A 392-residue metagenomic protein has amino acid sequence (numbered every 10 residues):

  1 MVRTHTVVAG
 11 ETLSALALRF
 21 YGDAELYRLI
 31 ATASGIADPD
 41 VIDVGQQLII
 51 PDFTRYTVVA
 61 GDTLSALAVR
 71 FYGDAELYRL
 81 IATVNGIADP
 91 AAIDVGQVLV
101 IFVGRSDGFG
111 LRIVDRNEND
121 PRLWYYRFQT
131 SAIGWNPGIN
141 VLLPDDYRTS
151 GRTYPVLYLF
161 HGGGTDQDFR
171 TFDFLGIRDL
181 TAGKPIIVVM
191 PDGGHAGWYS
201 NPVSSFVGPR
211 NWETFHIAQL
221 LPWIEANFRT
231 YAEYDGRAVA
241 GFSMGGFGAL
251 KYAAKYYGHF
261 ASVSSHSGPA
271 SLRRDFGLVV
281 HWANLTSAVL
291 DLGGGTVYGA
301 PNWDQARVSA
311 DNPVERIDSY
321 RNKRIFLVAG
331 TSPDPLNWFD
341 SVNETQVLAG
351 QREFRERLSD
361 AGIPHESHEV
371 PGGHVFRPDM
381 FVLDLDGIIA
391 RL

Functional and structural regions predicted by a protein language model:
M1, D52-T54, V100-R112: Low-complexity, Pro/Thr/Ser/Gly/Ala-rich linker/spacer regions in secreted, extracellular modular proteins
M1-A24, Q46-A75, Q97: Primarily a LysM-type cell-wall glycan-binding module
I30-D38, A82-D89: Short acidic beta-strand-loop surface patches of small beta-rich interaction domains
R105-L392: Non-catalytic cap/lid and distal C-terminal segments of serine-dependent acyl enzymes
